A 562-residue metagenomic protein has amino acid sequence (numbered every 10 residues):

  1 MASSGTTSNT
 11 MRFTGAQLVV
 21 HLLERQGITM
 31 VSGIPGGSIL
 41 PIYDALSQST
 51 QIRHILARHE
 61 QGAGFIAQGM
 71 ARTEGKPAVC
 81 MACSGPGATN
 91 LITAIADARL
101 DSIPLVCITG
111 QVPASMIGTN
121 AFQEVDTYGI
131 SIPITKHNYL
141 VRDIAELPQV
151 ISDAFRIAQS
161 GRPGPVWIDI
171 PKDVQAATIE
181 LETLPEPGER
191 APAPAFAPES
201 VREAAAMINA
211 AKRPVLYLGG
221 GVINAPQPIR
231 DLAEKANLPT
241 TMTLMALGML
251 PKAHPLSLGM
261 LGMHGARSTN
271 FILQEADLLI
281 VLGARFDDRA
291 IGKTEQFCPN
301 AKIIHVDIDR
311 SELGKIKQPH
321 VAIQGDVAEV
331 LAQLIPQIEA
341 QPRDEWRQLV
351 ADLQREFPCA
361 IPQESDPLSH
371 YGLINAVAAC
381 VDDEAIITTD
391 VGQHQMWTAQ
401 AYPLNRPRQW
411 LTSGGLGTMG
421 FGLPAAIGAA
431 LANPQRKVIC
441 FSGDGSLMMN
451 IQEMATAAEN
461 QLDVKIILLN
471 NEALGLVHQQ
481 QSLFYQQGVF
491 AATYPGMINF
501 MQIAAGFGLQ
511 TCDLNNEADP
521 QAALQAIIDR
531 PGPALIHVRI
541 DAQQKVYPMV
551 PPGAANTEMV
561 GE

Functional and structural regions predicted by a protein language model:
A2-N9, A145, L181, N300-V391 (+4 more regions): Phosphate/pyrophosphate-binding active-site segments
A2-Q341, C380-D383, D463-I466, L483-G488 (+2 more regions): N-terminal alpha/beta PP-like core and its mobile active-site loop of ThDP/TPP-dependent enzymes
V19, E24-T29, I34-G37, I42-L46 (+1 more regions): Active-site diphosphate/adenylate-binding microenvironment
I108, M116-Q123, M263, L313-I316 (+4 more regions): Thiamine diphosphate
W167, H305, T388, F441-S442: Generic enzyme active-site microenvironment
D169-D173, G392-H394, D541: A glycine-rich phosphate-binding loop feature that marks nucleotide/adenosyl-phosphate handling sites
P226, N270, G325-A328, P367 (+3 more regions): Conserved structured core elements
